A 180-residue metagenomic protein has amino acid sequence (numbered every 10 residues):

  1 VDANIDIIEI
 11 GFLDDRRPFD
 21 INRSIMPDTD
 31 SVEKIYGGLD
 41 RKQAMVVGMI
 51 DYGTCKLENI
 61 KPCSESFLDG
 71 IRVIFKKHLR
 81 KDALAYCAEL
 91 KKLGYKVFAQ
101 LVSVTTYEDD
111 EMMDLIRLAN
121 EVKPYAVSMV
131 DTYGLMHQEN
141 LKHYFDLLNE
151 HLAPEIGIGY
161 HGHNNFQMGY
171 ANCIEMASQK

Functional and structural regions predicted by a protein language model:
V1, D6-I10, A44-D51, D69-V73 (+3 more regions): Hydrophobic faces of well-ordered beta-strands that scaffold small-molecule active sites in alpha/beta enzyme cores
N4, E65-G70, D114-V130, E175-Q179: Structural recognition of alpha->loop->beta junctions
D6-I35, R72-R80, M129-Q138: Glycine-rich, proline-tolerant flexible connector loops at the mouths of alpha/beta enzymes
F12-R16, I50-T54, F75-L79, L101-Y107 (+2 more regions): Active-site-proximal loop/turn and secondary-structure-junction residues that shape catalytic pockets, frequently
P18-G48, C87-Q100, K142-Y160: Alpha-helix-loop-beta-strand connector modules within alpha/beta enzyme cores
K56-C63, Y107-A119, Q167-Q179: Catalytic cores of alpha/beta
L79-I116, N120-T132: Conserved anion-binding
V130-Q179: Catalytic alpha/beta core domains of metabolic enzymes, predominantly
